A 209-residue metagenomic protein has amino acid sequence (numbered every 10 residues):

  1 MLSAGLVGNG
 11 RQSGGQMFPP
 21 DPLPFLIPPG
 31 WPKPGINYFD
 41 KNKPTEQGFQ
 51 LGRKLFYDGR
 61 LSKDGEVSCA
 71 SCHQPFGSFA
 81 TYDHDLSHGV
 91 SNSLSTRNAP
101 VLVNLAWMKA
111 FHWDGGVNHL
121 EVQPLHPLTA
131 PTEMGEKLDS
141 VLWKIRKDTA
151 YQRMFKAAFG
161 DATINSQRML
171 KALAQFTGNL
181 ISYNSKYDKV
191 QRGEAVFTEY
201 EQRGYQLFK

Functional and structural regions predicted by a protein language model:
M1-G5: Bacterial N-terminal signal peptides
L6-K209: Periplasmic c-type cytochrome electron-transfer domains
